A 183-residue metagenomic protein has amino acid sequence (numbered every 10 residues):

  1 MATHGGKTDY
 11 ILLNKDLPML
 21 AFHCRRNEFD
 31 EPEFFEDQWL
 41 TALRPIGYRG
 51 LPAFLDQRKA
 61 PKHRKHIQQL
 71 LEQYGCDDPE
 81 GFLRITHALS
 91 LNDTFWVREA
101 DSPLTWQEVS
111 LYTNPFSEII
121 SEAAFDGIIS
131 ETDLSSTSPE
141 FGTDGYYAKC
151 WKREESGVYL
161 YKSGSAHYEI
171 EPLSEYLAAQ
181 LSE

Functional and structural regions predicted by a protein language model:
M1-L13, P172-A179, E183: Conserved, well-structured beta-alpha core segment at the onset of a catalytic domain
A2-S130: P-loop NTPase switch module centered on the Walker A-proximal segment
Y112-E183: Conserved ATP-binding subdomain of kinase catalytic cores across diverse folds
